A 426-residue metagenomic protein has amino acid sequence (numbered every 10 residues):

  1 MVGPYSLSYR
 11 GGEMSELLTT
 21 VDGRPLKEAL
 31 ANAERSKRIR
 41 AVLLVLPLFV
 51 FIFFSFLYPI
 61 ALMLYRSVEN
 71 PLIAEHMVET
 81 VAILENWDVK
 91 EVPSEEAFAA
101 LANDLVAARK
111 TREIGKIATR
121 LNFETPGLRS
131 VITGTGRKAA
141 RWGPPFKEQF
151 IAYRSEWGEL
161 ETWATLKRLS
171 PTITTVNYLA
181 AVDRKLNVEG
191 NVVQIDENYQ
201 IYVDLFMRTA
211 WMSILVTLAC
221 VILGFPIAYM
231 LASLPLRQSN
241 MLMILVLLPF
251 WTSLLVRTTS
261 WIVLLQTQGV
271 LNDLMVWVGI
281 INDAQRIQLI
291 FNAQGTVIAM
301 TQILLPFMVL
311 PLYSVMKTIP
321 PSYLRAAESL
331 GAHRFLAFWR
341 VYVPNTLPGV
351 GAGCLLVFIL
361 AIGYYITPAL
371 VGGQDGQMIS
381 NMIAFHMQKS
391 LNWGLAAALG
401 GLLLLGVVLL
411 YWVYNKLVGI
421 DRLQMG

Functional and structural regions predicted by a protein language model:
M1-L43, L62, R66-V203: Membrane-topology segments of multi-pass transport proteins
K27-A29, A33, L62, L215-L247 (+4 more regions): Transmembrane-helix boundary motif in ABC transporter permease subunits
K27-E34, R257-T301, V371-Q374: Membrane-interfacial helix termini and adjacent extracytoplasmic/periplasmic loops of multi-pass transporters
K37, H76-E79, I83, A369 (+1 more regions): Interhelical loop and adjacent transmembrane-helix boundary motif in polytopic membrane transport permeases
L43-L44, I201-M212, V276-F307, C354: Loop-to-helix entry region at the N-terminal start of transmembrane alpha-helices in multi-pass membrane transporters
P47-V50, Q302, F307-Y313, P320 (+2 more regions): Transmembrane alpha-helices
Y199-M230, V343: Transmembrane alpha-helix signature in integral membrane proteins
Y313-L324, E328, A397-G426: C-terminal transmembrane helix and the adjacent membrane-cytosol boundary/short C-terminal tail of inner/organellar
